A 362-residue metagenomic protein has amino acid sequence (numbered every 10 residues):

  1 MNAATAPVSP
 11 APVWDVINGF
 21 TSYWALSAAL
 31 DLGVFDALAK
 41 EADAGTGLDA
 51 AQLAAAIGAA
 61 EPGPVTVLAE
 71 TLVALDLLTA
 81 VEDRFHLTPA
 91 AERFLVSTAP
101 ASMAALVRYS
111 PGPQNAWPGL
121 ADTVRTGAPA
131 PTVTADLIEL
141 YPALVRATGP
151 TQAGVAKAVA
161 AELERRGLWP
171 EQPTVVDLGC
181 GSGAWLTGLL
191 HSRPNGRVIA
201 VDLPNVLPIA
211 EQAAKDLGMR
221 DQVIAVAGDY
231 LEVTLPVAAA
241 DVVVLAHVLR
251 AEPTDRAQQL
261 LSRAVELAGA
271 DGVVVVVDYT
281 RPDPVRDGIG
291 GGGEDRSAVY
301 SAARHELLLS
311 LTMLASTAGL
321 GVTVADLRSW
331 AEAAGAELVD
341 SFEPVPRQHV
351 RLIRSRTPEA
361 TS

Functional and structural regions predicted by a protein language model:
N2-V67, V73, A80, W169 (+1 more regions): Alpha-helical subdomain
D15-A29, A37, G63-P173: Conserved Class I S-adenosyl-L-methionine-dependent methyltransferase catalytic core
